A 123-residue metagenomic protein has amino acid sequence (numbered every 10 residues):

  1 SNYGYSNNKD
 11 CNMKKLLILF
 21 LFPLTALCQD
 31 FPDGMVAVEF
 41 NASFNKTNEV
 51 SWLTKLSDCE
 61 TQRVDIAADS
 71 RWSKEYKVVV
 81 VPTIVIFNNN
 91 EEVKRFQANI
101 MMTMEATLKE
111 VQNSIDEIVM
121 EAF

Functional and structural regions predicted by a protein language model:
S1-N12: Short, Lys/Arg-enriched N-terminal segments with co-localized hydrophobic residues within the first ~10-30 amino acids
L16-T25: Sec-dependent N-terminal signal peptides
Q29-D58: Local sequence-structure signature of Cys/Sec-based thiol-disulfide redox active-site neighborhoods
E39, T83-V85, R95: Soluble periplasmic/extracytoplasmic beta-strand elements of cell-envelope proteins
T61-R63, R95: Conserved beta-strand scaffold positions in the cores of enzyme catalytic domains, especially in NTP/NDP-utilizing
I66-W72: N-terminal post-signal-peptidase region of extra-cytosolic proteins
Y76-I86: Structural micro-motif
N88-F123: Non-catalytic, surface beta->alpha helical segment in thiol-disulfide oxidoreductase systems
